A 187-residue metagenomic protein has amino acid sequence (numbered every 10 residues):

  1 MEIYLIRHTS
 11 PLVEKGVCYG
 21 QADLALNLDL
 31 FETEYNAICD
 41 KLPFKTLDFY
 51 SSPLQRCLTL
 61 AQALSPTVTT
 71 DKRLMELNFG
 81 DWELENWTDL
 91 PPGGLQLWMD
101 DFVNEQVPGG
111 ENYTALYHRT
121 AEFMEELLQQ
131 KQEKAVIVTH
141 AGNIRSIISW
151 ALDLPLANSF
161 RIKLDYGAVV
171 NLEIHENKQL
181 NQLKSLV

Functional and structural regions predicted by a protein language model:
I3-P66: Active-site-proximal alpha-helix that buttresses catalytic centers in soluble enzyme cores
I3-Y4, L47, K131-A141: Generic beta-sheet signal
D29, T33, A115-E122: A non-catalytic, amphipathic alpha-helix used as a structural packing/dimerization or gating element in enzyme scaffolds
N36-D40, A121-Q129: Generic structural signal for well-ordered alpha-helical scaffold segments
S51-S52, H118, V138-T139: Short beta-strand scaffold positions
L64-R119: Phosphate-handling substructures
P66, T70-D71, E76-D89, S149-V187: Acidic, low-complexity terminal tails and accessory targeting/binding regions of phosphate-metabolizing enzymes
A141-R145, A168: GST superfamily/GST-like fold recognition
